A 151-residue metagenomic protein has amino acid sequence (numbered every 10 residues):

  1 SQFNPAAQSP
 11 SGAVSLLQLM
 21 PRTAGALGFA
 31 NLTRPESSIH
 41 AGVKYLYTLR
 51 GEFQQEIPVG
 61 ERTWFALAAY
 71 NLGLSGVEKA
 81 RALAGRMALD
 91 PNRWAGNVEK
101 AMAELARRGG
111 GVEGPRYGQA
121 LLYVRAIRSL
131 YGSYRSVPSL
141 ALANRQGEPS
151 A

Functional and structural regions predicted by a protein language model:
S1-A151: Catalytic glycan-binding domains that act on GlcNAc-containing polysaccharides
